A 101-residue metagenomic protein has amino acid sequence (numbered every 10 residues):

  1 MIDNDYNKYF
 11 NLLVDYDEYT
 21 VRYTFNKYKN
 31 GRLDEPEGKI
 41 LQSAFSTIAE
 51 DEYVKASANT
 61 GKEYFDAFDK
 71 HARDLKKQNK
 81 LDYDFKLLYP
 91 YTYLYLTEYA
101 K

Functional and structural regions predicted by a protein language model:
N4-D84, K101: Extended alpha-helical scaffolding segments
Y89-P90: Extended amphipathic alpha-helical interaction segments
